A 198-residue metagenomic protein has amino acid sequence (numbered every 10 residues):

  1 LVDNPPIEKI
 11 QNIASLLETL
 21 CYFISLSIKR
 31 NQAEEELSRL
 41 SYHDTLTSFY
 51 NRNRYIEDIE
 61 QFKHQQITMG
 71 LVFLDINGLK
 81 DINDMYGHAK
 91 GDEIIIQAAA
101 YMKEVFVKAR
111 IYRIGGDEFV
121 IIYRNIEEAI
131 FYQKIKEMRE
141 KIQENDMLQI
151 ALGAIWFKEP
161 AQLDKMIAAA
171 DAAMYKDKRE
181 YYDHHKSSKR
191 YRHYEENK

Functional and structural regions predicted by a protein language model:
L1-D3, L26, V72: Sensory beta-strand/linker motifs that couple input domains to effectors
V2-D3, R124, K141, I155: Output-coupling edge of small sensory domains
V2-E18: Regulatory loop-to-helix N-cap segments in sensory/regulatory domains that couple ligand/signal detection
I13-T45, N53-K63: Signal-transducing coiled-coil linker helices
K29, D84, I122-I126, F157-K158: Residue-level recognition of strand-loop junctions within catalytic nucleotide-signaling folds
S38, Y42, N51-G70, N77-E104 (+5 more regions): Conserved long alpha-helical elements within nucleotide-processing catalytic cores of c-di-GMP signaling and class III
Y132-R139, Q143, I155-K189, Y194-K198: Catalytic-core segments of nucleotide cyclases and related cyclic-nucleotide turnover enzymes
D146-A151: PAS and PAS-like sensory/regulatory domains
